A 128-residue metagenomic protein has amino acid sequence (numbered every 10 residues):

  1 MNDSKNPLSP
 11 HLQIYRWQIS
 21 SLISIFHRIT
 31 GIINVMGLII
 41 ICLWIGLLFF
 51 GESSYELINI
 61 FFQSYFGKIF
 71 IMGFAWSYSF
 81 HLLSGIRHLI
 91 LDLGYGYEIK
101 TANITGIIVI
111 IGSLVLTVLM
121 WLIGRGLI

Functional and structural regions predicted by a protein language model:
M1-I128: Membrane-embedded alpha-helical bundles that constitute the cytochrome b-like, heme-associated redox core of multi-pass
